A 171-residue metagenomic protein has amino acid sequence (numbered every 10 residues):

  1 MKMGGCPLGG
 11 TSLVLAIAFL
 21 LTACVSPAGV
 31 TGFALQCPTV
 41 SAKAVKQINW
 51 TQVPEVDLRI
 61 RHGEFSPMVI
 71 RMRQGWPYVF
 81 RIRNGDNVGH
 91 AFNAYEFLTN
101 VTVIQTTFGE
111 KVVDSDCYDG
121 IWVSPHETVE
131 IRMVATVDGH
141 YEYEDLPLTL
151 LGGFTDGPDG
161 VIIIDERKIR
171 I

Functional and structural regions predicted by a protein language model:
K2-L13: Bacterial N-terminal signal peptides that target proteins for export
V14-F19: Sec-dependent N-terminal signal peptides
T22-A23: C-terminal motif of bacterial Sec signal peptides marking the signal peptidase cleavage site
S26-G32, C37, D114-I171: Extracellular/periplasmic metallocenter environments
G29-T51: A eukaryote-biased signal for short, well-structured alpha-helical docking elements
I48-P77: N-terminal edge beta-strand
P67-A94, T128-V137, E166: Beta-strand cores of secreted/periplasmic/IMS beta-sandwich domains, seen most often in copper-related folds
L98-G109: Short aromatic-acidic-glycine turn motif
